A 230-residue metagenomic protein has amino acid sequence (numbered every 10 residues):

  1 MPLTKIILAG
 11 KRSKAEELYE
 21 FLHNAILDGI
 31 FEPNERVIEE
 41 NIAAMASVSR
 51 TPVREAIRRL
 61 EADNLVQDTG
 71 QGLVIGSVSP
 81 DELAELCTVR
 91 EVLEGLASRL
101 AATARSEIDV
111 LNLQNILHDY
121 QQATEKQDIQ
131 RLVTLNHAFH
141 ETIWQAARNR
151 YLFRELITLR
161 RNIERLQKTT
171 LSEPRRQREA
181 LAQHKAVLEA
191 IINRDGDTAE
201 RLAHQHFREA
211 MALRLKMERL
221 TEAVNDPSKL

Functional and structural regions predicted by a protein language model:
M1-T103, L215-L230: Short linear motifs at protein or domain termini
K14, Q114-Q121, K126, R165-L230: C-terminal all-alpha effector/ligand-binding and dimerization domain of prokaryotic HTH-type transcriptional repressors
H23, L27-D28, A43, Q121 (+3 more regions): Solvent-exposed, non-membrane alpha-helical residues enriched in polar/charged side chains
P80, E94-G95, L117-H118, N136-H140 (+1 more regions): Residue-level signal for cytosolic alpha-helical hairpin/rod architecture
E82, S106-D109, D128-L132, R148 (+3 more regions): Residue-level recognition of alpha-helical structural elements
L83-L86, L113, L132, N136 (+5 more regions): Hydrophobic packing residues in well-ordered alpha-helices of helical domains and bundles
V89-R105, H137-P174, L213-R214: Hydrophobic, amphipathic alpha-helical faces that serve as interaction scaffolds
L96-K126: Amphipathic alpha-helical dimerization/coiled-coil segments that flank or bridge DNA-binding/regulatory modules
